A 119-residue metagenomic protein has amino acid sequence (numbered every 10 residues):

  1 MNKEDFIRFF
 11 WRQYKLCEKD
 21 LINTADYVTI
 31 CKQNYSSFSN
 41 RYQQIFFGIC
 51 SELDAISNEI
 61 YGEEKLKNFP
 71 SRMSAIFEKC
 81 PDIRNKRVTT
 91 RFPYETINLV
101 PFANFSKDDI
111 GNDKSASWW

Functional and structural regions predicted by a protein language model:
M1-F47: Charged alpha-helical initiation segments
F38-E63: Extended cationic-aromatic binding surfaces that line active-site or macromolecule-binding grooves and engage
D54-W119: Short non-catalytic regulatory patches outside canonical folded cores
